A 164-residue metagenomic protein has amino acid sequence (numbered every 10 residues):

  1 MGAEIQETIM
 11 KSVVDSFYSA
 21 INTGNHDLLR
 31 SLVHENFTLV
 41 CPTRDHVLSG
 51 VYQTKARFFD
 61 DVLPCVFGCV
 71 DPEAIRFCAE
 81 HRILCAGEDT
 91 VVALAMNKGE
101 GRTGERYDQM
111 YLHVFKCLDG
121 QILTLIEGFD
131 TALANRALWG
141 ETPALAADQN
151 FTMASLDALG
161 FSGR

Functional and structural regions predicted by a protein language model:
G2-I5, I9, F67-R164: A beta-strand edge to alpha-helix "cap/lid" segment located at domain peripheries
E7, K11, H26, Y52-A56: Short, structured helix-loop boundary elements
K11-Y18, R30, L63: Non-transmembrane alpha-helical segments in soluble domains of secreted/periplasmic/extracellular proteins
V13, N25-P42: Short, well-ordered alpha-helical segments enriched in acidic and aromatic residues
F17, L28-L29, F37, F58 (+3 more regions): Hydrophobic pocket/interface hotspot
H34-D89: A solvent-exposed, acidic/Ser-Thr-rich amphipathic alpha-helical stretch
